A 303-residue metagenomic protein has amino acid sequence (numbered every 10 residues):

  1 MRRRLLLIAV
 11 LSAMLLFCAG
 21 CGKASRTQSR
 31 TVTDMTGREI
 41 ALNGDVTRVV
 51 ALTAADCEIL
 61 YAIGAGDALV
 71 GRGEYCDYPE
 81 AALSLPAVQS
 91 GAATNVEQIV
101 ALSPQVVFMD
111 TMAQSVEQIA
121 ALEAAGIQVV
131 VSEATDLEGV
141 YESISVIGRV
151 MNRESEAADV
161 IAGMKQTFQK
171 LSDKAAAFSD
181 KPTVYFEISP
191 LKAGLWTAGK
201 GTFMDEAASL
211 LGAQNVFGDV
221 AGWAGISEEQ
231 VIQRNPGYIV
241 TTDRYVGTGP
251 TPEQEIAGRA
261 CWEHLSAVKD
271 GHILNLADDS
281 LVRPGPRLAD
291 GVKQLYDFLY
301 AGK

Functional and structural regions predicted by a protein language model:
M1-A9: Bacterial N-terminal signal peptides that target proteins for export
L16-G20: C-terminal motif of bacterial Sec signal peptides marking the signal peptidase cleavage site
G22-S25: Bacterial signal peptide processing site
S29, R38-L42, V106, V116-A193 (+2 more regions): Extracytoplasmic substrate-binding proteins
M35-G37, P86-E97, V220-E228: Short helix-initiation/N-cap motifs at beta->coil->alpha
T47-M112: A short, structured surface patch at a secondary-structure boundary
Y75-Y78, L195-W223: Alpha-helical, coiled-coil/dimerization segments enriched in small aliphatic residues
V96-P104, A125, S227-N235: Short helices/loops that flank or line small-molecule/ion binding pockets
